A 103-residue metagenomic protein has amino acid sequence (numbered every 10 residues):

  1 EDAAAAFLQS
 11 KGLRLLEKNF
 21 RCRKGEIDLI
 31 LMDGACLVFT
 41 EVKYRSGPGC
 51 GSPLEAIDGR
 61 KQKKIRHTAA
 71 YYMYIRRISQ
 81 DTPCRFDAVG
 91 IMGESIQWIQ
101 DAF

Functional and structural regions predicted by a protein language model:
E1-K18: Acidic-basic catalytic patches of nuclease active cores, encompassing PD-(D/E)XK and other metal-cofactor nuclease
L8, I27-G51, I65: Conserved catalytic cores of phosphodiester-cleaving nucleases, focusing on short active-site segments
S10, F20, M32-D33, L54 (+2 more regions): Positively charged, solvent-exposed patches that mediate nucleic-acid binding
C22-G25: Short acidic/glycine-enriched loop/turn segments that link adjacent beta-strands
C36-V38, R85-D87, Q97: Protein kinase-like catalytic core scaffold
Y44-E94: Catalytic cores of nucleic-acid endonucleases
I91-F103: Short, low-complexity, polybasic intrinsically disordered segments
